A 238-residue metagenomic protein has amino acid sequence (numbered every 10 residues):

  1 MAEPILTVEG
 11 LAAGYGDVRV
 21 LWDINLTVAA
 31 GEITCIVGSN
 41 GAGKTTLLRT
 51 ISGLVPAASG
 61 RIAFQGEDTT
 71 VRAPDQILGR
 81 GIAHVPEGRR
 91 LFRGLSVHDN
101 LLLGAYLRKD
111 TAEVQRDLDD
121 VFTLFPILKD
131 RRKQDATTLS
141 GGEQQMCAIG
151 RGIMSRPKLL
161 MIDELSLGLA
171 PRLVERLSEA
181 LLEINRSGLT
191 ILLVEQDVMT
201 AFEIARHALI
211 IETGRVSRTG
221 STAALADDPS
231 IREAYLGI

Functional and structural regions predicted by a protein language model:
G16, T34, R72, V97-R116 (+3 more regions): ABC-type ATPase nucleotide-binding domains, specifically the catalytic core motifs of the NBD
V37-S39: The feature captures the beta-strand-to-loop junction immediately N-terminal to the Walker
S52: Helix-to-loop junction immediately C-terminal to a conserved catalytic motif
G60-D68, R80, E113-L118, G220: Conserved ABC transporter NBD signature motif
D135-L139, E143: Conserved ABC ATPase signature
G152-I153: ABC ATPase C-loop
